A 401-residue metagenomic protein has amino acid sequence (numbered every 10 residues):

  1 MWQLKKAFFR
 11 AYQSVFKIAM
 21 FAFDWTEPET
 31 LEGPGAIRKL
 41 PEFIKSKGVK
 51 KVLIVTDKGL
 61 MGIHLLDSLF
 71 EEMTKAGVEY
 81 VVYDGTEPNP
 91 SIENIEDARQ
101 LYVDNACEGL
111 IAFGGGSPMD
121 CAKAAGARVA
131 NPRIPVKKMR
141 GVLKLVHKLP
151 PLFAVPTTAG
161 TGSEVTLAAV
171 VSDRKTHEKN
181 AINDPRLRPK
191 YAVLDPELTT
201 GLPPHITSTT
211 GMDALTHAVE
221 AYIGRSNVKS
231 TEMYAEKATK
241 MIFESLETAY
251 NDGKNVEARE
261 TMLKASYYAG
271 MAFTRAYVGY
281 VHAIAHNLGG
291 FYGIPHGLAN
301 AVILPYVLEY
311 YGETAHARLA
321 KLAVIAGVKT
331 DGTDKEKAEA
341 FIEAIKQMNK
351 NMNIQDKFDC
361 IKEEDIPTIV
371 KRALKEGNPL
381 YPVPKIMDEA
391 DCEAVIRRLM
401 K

Functional and structural regions predicted by a protein language model:
M1-V82: An N-terminal, well-structured beta->alpha segment
K5-R10, L319, K329-K401: C-terminal charged capping/lid subdomain of soluble metabolic enzymes
I37-L40, G62-L65, I92-I95, S117-A122 (+3 more regions): Short glycine/serine/threonine-rich phosphate/pyrophosphate-binding segments that cradle anionic phosphate groups
M61-R133, T248-R259: N-terminal small/polar loop signature for handling phosphorylated ligands or for N-terminal nucleophile
E93-E197: Glycine/threonine-rich beta-strand-loop-alpha-helix active-site module that forms ligand/phosphate-binding
A168-A276: Carboxylate- and glycine-rich phosphate/diphosphate-binding segment that chelates Mg2+/Mn2+
A276-A340, K346: C-terminal catalytic subdomain
